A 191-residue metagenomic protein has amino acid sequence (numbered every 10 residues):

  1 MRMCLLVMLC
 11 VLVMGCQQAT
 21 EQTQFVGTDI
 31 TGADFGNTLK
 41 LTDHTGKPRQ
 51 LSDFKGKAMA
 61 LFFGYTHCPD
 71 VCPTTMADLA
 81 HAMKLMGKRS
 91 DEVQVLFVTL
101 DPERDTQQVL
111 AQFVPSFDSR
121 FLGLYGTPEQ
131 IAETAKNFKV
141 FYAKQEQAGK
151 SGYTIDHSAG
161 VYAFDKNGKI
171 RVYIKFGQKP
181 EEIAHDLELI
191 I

Functional and structural regions predicted by a protein language model:
R2-V7: Sec-dependent signal peptide recognition, specifically the positively charged N-region followed immediately by
L12-G15: C-terminal motif of bacterial Sec signal peptides marking the signal peptidase cleavage site
T20-S52, A77: N-terminal "domain-start" segment that seeds a small globular fold
G36-N37, M59, S158-G160: Short loop/turn microsegments at loop-to-beta-strand junctions
L51-P73, L79: Short active-site neighborhood of thiol/selenol oxidoreductases, capturing the structured segment around
T74-T134: Structural microenvironment flanking redox-active thiols in thiol-disulfide oxidoreductases
Q130-D186: Thiol/disulfide oxidoreductase modules built on the thioredoxin-like
I190-I191: Short, hydrophobic alpha-helical segments
